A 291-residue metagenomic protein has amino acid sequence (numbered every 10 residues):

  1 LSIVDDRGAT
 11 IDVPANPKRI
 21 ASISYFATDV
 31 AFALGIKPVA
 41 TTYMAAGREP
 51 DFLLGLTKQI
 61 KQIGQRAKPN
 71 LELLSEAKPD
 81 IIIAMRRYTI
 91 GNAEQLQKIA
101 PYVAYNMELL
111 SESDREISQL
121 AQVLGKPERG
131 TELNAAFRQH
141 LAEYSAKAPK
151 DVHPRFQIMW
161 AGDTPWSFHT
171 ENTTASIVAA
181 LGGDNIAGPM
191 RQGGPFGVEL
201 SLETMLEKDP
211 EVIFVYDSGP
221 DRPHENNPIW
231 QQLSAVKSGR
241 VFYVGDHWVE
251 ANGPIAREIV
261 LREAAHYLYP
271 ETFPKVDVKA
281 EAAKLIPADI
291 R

Functional and structural regions predicted by a protein language model:
L1-F26, E128-M159, Y267-R291: Bacterial Sec-exported substrate-binding components of ABC uptake systems
S2-I3, A9, R19-A21, V39 (+2 more regions): Mobile, glycine- and charge-enriched loop segments and immediately flanking short secondary-structure elements within
D6-G8, N16, Y25-F26, I36 (+6 more regions): Solvent-exposed coil/turn segments that connect beta secondary-structure elements in extracytoplasmic/periplasmic
I11-V13, T28-A33, G47-D51, T164-H169 (+1 more regions): Short, solvent-exposed loop/turn elements at domain surfaces
P14-P17, S24, T28, F32 (+12 more regions): Extracytoplasmic/secreted envelope proteins and their assembly/folding machinery, especially bacterial periplasmic
R19, Y25-L73, A77: A short, structured surface patch at a secondary-structure boundary
F52-L110, S145-R155, A161-G162, W166-V249: Binding-cleft/active-site segments that stabilize strongly anionic ligands or cofactors
V215-R291: Structured C-terminal subdomain patch of bacterial secreted/periplasmic proteins
